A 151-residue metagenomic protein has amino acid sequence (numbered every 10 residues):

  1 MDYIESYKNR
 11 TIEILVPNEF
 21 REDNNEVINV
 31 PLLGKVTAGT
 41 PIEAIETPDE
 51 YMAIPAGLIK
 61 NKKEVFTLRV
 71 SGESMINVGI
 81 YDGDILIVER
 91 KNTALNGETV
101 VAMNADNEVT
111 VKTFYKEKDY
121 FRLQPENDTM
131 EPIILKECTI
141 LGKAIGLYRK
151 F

Functional and structural regions predicted by a protein language model:
M1-I76, E117-Y120, R149-F151: Short, positionally conserved secondary-structure boundary motifs
E19, I80-F151: C-terminal regulatory/effector modules of DNA-binding transcriptional regulators
